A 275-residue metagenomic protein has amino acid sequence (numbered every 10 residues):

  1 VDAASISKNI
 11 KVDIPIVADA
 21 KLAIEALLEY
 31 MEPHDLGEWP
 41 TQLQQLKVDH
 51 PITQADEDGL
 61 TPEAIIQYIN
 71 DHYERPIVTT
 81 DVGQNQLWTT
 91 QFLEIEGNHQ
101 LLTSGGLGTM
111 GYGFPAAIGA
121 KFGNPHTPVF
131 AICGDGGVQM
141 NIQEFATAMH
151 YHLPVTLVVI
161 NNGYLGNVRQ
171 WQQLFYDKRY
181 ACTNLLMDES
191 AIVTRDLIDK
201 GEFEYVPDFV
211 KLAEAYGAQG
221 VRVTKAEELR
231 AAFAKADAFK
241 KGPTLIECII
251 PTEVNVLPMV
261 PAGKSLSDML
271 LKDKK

Functional and structural regions predicted by a protein language model:
V1-I6: Phosphate/diphosphate-binding loops
S7-N9, P15-V17, I24-L27, W88-K275: Thiamine diphosphate
V17, K21, P33-L36, G59: Generic detection of long, well-ordered alpha-helical segments
L22, A26, Q42-Q45: A non-catalytic, amphipathic alpha-helix used as a structural packing/dimerization or gating element in enzyme scaffolds
P33-L46: Flexible, glycine/charged-enriched surface loops at secondary-structure junctions
Q44-K121, H126: Active-site diphosphate/adenylate-binding microenvironment
